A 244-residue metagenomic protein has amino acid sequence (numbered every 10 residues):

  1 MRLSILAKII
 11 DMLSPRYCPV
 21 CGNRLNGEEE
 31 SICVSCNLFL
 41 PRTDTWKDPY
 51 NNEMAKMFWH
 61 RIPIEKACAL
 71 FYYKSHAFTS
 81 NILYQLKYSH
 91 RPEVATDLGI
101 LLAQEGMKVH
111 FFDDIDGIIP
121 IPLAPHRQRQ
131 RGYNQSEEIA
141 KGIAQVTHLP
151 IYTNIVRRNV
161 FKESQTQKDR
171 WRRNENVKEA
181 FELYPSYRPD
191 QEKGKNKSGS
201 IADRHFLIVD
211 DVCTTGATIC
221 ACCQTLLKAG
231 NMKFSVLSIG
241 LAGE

Functional and structural regions predicted by a protein language model:
M1-E244: Glycine-rich phosphate/pyrophosphate-handling loop used in enzymes and phosphotransfer proteins
